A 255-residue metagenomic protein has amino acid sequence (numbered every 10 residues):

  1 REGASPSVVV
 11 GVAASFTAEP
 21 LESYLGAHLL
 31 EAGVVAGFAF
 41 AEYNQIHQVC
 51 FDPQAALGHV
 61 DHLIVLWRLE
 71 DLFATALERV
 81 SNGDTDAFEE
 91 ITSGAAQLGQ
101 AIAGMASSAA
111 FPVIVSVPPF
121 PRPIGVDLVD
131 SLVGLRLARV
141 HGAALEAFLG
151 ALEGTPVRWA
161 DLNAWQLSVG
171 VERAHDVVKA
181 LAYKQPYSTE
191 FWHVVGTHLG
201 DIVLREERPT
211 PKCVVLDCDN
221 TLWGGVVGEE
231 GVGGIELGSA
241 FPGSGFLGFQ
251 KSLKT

Functional and structural regions predicted by a protein language model:
R1-E2, F16: Charged, amphipathic alpha-helical stretches
E2-G3, S7, E22-T189, T197-C213 (+1 more regions): Alpha-helical cap/lid subdomain in secreted, periplasmic, or secretory-pathway luminal O-acyl-processing enzymes
S7-S23, D219-L222: Catalytic nucleophile-elbow at a beta strand-turn-alpha helix junction centered on a G-D-S/GDSL motif, marking
V10-G11, A87, E236-G238: A short, structure-level motif marking secondary-structure boundaries and short turns
A14, A18, G134-A138, F241-G243: Glycine- and acidic-residue-enriched helix-capping/strand-helix junction motifs
T17, K184-V194, L204, G245-S252: Extended, H/D-rich, highly charged conserved domains that either
C213-V215, D219-T255: Alpha-helical substrate-recognition element adjacent to the catalytic core
